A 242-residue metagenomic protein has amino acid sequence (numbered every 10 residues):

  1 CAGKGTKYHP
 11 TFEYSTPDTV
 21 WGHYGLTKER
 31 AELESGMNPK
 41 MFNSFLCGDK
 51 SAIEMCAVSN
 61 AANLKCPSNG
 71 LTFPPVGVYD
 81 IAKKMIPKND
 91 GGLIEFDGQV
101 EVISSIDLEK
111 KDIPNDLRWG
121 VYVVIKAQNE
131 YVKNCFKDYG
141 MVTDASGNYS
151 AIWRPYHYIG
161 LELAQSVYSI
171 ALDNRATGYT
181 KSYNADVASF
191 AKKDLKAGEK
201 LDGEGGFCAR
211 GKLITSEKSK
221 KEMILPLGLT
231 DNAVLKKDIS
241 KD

Functional and structural regions predicted by a protein language model:
C1, E13-Y14: Glycine-/Pro-rich loop/turn segments that contact NAD(P) or position catalytic residues in Rossmann-like domains
C1-Y8: NAD(P)-dependent dehydrogenases' Rossmann-like dinucleotide-binding region
Y8-H9, V76: Generic structural signal for helix capping and beta-alpha/helix-loop junctions
P10-F12, I214: Short, well-ordered secondary-structure micro-motifs
V20-K241: C-terminal catalytic/substrate-binding lobe primarily of soluble NAD(P)-dependent oxidoreductases
